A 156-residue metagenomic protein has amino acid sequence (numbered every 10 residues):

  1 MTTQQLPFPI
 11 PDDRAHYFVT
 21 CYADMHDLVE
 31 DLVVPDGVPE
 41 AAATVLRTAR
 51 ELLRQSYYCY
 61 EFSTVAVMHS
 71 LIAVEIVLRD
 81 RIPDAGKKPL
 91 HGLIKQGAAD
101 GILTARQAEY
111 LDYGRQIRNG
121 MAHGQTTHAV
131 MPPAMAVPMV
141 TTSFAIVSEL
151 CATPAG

Functional and structural regions predicted by a protein language model:
T2-Q116: Amphipathic alpha-helical interface elements
A105-G156: Charge-enriched, short contiguous segments at helix-coil
